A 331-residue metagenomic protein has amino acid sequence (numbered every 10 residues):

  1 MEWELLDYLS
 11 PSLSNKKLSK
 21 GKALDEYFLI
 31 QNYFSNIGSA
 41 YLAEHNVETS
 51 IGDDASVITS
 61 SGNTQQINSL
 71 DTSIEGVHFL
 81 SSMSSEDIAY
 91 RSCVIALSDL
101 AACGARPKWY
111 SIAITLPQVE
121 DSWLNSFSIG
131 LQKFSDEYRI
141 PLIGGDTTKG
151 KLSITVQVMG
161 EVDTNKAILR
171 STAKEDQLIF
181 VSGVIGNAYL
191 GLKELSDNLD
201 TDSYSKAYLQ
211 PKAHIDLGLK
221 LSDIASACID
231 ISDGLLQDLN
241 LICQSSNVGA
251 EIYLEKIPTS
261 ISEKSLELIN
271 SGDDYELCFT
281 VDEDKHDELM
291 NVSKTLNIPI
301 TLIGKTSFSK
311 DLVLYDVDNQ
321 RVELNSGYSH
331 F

Functional and structural regions predicted by a protein language model:
M1-F331: Helix-biased detector of long, well-ordered alpha-helical tracts
